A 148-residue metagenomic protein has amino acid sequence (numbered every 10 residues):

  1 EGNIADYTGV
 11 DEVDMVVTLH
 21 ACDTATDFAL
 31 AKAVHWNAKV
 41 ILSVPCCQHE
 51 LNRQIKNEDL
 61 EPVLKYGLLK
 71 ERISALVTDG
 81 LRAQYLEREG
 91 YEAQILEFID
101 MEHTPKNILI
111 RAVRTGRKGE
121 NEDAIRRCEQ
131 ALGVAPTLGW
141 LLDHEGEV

Functional and structural regions predicted by a protein language model:
E1-V148: Class I S-adenosyl-L-methionine
